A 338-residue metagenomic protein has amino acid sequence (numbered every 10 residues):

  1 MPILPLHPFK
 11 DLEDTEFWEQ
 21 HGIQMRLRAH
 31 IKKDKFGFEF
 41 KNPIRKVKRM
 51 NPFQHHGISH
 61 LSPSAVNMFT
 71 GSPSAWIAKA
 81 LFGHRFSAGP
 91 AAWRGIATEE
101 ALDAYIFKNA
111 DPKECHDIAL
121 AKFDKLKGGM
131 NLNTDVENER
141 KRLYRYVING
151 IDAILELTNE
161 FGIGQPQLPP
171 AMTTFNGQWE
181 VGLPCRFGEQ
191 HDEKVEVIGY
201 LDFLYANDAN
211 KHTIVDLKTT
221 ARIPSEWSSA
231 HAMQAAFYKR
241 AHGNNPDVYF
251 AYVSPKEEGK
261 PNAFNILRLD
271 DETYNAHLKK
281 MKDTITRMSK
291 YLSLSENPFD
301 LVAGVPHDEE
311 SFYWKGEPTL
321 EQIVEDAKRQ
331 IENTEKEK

Functional and structural regions predicted by a protein language model:
P5, W227, H242-K338: Metal-dependent nuclease catalytic regions and adjoining charged, substrate-binding loops involved in nucleic-acid end
D11-D14, Q20, N133-V136, N297: Intrinsically disordered, low-complexity coil/linker segments enriched for acidic/polar and small residues
A29: Flexible glycine-rich surface loops and low-complexity tracts that mediate binding to linear polymers
F38-K41: Short linear proline/tyrosine/threonine-rich motifs used for host-factor recruitment and membrane trafficking/assembly
P63-P112: Nuclease catalytic cores
A97-E100, M233-R240: Short amphipathic alpha-helical face segments that pack within enzyme cores and frequently flank/anchor catalytic
A101-V181: A non-catalytic, helix-rich entry segment at domain boundaries
L183-Q234: Non-catalytic protein-protein interaction segments used by genome-maintenance enzymes to assemble and couple activities
